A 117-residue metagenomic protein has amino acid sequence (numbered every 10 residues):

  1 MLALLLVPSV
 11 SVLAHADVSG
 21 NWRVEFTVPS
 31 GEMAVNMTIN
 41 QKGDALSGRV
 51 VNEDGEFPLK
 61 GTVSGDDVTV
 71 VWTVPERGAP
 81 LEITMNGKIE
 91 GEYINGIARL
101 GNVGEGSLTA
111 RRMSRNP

Functional and structural regions predicted by a protein language model:
M1-S9: Bacterial N-terminal signal peptides
H15-N116: Central antiparallel beta-sheet cores of small beta-barrel/beta-sandwich binding domains
